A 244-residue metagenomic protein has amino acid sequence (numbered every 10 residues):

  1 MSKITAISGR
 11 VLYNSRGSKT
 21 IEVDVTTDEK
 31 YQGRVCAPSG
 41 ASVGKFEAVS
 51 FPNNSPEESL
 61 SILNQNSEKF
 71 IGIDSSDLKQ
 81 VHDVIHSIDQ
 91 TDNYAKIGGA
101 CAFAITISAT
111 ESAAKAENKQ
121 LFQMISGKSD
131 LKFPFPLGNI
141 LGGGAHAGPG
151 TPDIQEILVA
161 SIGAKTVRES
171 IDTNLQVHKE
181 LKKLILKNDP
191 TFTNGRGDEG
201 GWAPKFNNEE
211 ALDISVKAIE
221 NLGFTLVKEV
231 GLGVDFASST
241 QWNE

Functional and structural regions predicted by a protein language model:
M1-T20: Short, Gly/Pro- and small/polar-rich lid/capping loops
P38-K119, I171: Metal- or metallocofactor-binding catalytic centers and their adjacent structured scaffolds across diverse enzyme
S76-V81, L121-M124, K182-G201, N221-G233: Flexible, glycine/charged-enriched surface loops at secondary-structure junctions
N118-L137: Glycine/threonine-rich beta-strand-loop-alpha-helix active-site module that forms ligand/phosphate-binding
L131-G197: Mobile "lid/hinge" segments at catalytic clefts and subdomain interfaces of large enzymes
P204-L212: Core mid-bundle transmembrane helix pairs that form the ion/substrate translocation pathway in diverse multi-pass
L212-E244: Acidic, glycine-rich loop-and-beta core segments that form the ion-binding/anion-interacting portion of active sites
